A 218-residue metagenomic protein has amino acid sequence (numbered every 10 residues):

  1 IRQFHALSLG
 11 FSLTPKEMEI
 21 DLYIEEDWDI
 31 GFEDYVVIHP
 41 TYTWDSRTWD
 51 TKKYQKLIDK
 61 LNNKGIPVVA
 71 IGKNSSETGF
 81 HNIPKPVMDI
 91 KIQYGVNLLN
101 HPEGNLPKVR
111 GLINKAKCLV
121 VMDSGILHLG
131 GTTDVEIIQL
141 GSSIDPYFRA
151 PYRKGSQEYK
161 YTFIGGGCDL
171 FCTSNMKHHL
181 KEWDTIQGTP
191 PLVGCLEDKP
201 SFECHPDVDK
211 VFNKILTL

Functional and structural regions predicted by a protein language model:
I1-L218: Catalytic machinery of carbohydrate-active enzymes, primarily nucleotide-sugar-dependent glycosyltransferases
